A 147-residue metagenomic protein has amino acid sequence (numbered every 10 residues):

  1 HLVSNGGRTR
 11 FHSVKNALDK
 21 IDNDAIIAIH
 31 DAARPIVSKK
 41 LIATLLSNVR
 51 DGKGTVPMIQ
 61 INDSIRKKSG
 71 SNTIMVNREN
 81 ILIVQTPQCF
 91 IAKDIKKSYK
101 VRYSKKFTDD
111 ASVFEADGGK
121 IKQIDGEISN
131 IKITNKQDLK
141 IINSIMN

Functional and structural regions predicted by a protein language model:
L2, R8-K68, Q85: Conserved beta-loop-beta/alpha segment of the NTase-like Rossmann-fold superfamily that binds/positions NTPs
L2-V3, Q123: Generic preference for hydrophobic
L18-D19, S47, T73-M75, V113: Short secondary-structure boundary/capping segments
K40, K68-G70, I133-L139: Short secondary-structure transition/capping segments
R66-I74, A116: Acidic/His-rich active-site region of diverse nucleotide-sugar glycosyltransferases
I74-V84: A recurrent flexible, glycine/aromatic-enriched loop bordering the glycosyltransferase active site that acts as
L82-N147: Conserved alpha/beta core of the MobA/IspD/sugar-nucleotide pyrophosphorylase nucleotidyltransferase superfamily
